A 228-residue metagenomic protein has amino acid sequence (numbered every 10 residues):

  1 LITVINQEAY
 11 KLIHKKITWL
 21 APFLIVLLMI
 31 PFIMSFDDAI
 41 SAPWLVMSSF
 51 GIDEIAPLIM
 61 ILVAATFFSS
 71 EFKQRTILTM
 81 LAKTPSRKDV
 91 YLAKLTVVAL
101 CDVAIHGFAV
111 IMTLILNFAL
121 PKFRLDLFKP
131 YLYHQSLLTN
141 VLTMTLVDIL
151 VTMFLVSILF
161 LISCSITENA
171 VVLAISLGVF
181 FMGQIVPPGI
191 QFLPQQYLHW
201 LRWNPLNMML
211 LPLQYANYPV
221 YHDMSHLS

Functional and structural regions predicted by a protein language model:
L1-P22, E168: Aromatic- and glycine-rich beta-strand/loop motifs that create alpha-glucan
T3-K11, H199-W203, N207-L211: Short hydrophobic helices that act as membrane-entry/anchoring signals
H14, K83, C164-S165: Membrane-helix boundary and inter-helical linker elements of multi-pass secondary transporters
L24-F67, L92-S165, N204-S228: Secretory targeting signals
I30-D38, S165-N204: Transmembrane helix segments
A64-K83, R87: Transmembrane helix boundary and interhelical loop/hinge segments in multi-pass membrane proteins
F72, F154, I158, N169 (+1 more regions): Transmembrane alpha-helices and adjacent helix-loop boundaries
